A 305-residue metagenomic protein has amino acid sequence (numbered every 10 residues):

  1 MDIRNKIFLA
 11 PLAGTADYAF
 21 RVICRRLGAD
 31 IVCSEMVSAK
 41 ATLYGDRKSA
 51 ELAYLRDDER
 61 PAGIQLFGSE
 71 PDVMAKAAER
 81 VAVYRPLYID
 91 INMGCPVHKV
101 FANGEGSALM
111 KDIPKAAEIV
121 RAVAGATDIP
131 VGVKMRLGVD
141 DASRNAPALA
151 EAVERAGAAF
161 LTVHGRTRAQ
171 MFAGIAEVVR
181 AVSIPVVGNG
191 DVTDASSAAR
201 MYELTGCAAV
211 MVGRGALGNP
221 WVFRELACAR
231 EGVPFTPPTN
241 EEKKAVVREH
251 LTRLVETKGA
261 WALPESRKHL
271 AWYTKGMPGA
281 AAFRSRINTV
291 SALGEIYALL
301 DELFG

Functional and structural regions predicted by a protein language model:
M1-G305: Flavin-dependent oxidoreductase catalytic cores
